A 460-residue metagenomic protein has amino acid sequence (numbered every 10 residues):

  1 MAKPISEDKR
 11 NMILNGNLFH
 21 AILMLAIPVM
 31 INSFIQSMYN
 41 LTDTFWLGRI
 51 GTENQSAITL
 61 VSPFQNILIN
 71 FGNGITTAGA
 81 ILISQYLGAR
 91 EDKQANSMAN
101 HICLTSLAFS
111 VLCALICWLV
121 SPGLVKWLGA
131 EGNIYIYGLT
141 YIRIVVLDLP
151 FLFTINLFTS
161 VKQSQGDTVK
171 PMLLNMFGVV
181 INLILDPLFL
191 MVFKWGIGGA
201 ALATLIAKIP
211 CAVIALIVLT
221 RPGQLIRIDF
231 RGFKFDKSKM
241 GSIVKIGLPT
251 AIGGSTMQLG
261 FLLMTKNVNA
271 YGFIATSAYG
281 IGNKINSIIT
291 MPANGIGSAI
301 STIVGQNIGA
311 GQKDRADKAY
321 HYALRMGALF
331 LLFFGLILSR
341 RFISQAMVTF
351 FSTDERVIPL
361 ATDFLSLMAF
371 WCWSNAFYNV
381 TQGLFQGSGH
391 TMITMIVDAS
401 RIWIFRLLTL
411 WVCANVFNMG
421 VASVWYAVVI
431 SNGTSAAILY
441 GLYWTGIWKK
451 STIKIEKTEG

Functional and structural regions predicted by a protein language model:
M1-A26, I83-D148, V192-L248, V304-W371 (+1 more regions): Short alpha-helical transmembrane segments in multi-pass integral membrane proteins
I13-F45, R49-I50, N66-A78, L82 (+6 more regions): N-terminal transmembrane alpha-helices
L23-D43, I144, I155, G178 (+5 more regions): Transmembrane helical elements of multi-pass membrane transporters/channels
M24, F45-N66, G132-Y137, I197-G198 (+6 more regions): Interfacial/gating helices of multi-pass transporter permease domains
F34, M38-S56, V125-G132, L188-W195 (+6 more regions): Helix-terminus/linker motif at the lipid-water interface of multi-pass membrane proteins
L41-T44, L115, L157-V161, V180-L188 (+8 more regions): Alpha-helical transmembrane segments of multipass membrane proteins
Q55-L115, L152-P171, A278-I343, N375-V397: Small-residue-rich hydrophobic transmembrane alpha-helices
T76, I144-Q163, P171-V179, A200-A215 (+5 more regions): Short runs within selected transmembrane alpha-helices of multi-pass transporters and secretion channels
